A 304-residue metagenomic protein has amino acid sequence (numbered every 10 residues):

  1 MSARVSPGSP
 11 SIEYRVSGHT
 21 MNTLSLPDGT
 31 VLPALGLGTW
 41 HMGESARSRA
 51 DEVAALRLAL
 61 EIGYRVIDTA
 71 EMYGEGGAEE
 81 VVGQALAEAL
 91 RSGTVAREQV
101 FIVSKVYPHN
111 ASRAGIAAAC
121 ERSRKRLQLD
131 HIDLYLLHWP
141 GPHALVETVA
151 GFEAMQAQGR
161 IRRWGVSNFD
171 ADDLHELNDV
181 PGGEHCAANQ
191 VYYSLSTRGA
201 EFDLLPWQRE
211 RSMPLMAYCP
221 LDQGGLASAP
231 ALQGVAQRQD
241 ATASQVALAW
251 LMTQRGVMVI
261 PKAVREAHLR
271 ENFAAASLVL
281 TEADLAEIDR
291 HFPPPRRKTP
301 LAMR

Functional and structural regions predicted by a protein language model:
A3, P7-E98, M303-R304: N-terminal binding-site loop/beta-alpha segment at the start of enzyme catalytic domains that lines or forms
N22, E80-L90, C120-R124, F152 (+1 more regions): Short, well-ordered amphipathic alpha-helices
T30, I116-L136, A154-Q158, V180: CE4/NodB-like, metal-dependent polysaccharide N-deacetylase domain that modifies extracellular/periplasmic N-acetylated
A34, D68, G93-V100, D130-L134 (+3 more regions): Short acidic capping loops at alpha-helix termini that bridge into adjacent secondary structure
G38-A50, S104-A114, H138: Active-site mouth loops of central-metabolism enzymes
A46-L60, S112-L127, L174-H175, A200: Short, acidic/polar
A96-N110, L134-H138, N168, V191-Y193: A short, structured active-site edge motif that brings together acidic residues
P140-R304: Beta/alpha (TIM)-barrel catalytic core signal, keyed to glycine-rich beta->alpha loops juxtaposed to Asp/Glu that bind
